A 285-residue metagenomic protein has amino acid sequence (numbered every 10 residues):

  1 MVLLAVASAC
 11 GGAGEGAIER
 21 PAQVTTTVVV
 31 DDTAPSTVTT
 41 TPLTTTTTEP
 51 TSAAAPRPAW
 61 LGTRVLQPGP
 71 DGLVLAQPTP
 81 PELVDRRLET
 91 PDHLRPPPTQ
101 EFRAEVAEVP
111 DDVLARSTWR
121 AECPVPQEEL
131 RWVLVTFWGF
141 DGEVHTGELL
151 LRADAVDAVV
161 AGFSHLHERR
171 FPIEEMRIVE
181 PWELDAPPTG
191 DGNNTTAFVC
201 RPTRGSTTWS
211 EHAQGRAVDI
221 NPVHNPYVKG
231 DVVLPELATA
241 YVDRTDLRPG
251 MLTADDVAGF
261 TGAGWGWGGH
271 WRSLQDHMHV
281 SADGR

Functional and structural regions predicted by a protein language model:
V6-A9: C-terminal motif of bacterial Sec signal peptides marking the signal peptidase cleavage site
G11-G14: Bacterial signal peptide processing site
E19-A53: Extracellular mucin-like PTS domains
E49-W138: N-terminal module-boundary/linker segments of secreted carbohydrate-active enzymes
A55-V84, P202-R285: Catalytic cores and adjacent binding grooves of peptidoglycan-active enzymes
V113-A121, V144-A153, P202-G205: N-terminal post-signal-peptidase region of extra-cytosolic proteins
C123-G190: Active-site acidic/histidine clusters and adjacent loop/turn architecture that either coordinate catalytic ions
S164, R170-E174, P188-P222: Mid-length scaffold segments of soluble, non-membrane domains
